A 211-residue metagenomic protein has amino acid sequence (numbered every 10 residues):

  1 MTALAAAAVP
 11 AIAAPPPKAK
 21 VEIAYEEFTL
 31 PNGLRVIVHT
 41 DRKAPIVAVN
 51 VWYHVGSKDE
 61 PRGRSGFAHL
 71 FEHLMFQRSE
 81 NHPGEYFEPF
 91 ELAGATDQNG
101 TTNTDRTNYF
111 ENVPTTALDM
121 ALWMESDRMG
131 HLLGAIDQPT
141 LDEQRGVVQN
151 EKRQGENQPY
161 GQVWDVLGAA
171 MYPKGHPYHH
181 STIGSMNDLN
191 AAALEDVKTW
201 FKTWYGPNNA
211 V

Functional and structural regions predicted by a protein language model:
M1-A7: Bacterial N-terminal signal peptides
A3, A24, T29, E88-V211: Charge-rich, well-structured scaffold segments of protease-associated domains
A7-P16: Signal peptide processing junction and immediate N-terminal pro/mature segment of secreted/exported proteins
K18-A24, F28-A44: N- or domain-start disorder-to-order transition segments that initiate the globular core
G33, K43-Y86: Active/ligand-binding-proximal structured segments within catalytic/core domains that scaffold catalytic residues
T40, Y53, V113: Flexible glycine-/small-residue-rich
